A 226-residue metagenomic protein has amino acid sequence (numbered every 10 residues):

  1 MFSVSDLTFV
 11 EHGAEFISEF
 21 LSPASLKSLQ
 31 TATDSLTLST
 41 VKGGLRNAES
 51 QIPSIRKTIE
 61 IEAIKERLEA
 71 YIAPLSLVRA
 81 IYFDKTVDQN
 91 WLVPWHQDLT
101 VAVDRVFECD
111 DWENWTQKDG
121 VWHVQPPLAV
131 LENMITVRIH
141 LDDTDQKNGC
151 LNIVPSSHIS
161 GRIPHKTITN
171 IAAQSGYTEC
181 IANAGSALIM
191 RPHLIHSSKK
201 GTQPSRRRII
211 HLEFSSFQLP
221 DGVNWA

Functional and structural regions predicted by a protein language model:
F2-H12, L21-A184, S197, G201-S205 (+3 more regions): Non-heme Fe(II) oxygenase catalytic core, chiefly the N-lobe of the double-stranded beta-helix
